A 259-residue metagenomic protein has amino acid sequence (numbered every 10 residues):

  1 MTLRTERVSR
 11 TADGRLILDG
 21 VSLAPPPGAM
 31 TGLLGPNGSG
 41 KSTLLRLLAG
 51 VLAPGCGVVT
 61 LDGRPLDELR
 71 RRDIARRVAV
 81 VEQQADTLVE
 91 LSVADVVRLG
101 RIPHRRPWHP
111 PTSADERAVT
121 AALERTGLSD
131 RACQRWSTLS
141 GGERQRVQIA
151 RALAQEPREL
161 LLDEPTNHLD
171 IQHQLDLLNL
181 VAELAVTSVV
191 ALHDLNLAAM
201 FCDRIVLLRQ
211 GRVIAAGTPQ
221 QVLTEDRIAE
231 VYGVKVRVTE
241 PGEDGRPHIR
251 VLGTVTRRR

Functional and structural regions predicted by a protein language model:
L34-P36: The feature captures the beta-strand-to-loop junction immediately N-terminal to the Walker
A49: Helix-to-loop junction immediately C-terminal to a conserved catalytic motif
G57-P65, I74: Conserved ABC transporter NBD signature motif
A154-R158: A short, proline-enriched helix->beta-strand linker immediately N-terminal to the Walker B motif in ABC-type P-loop
L160-E164, L169: Catalytic Walker B motif of ABC-type/P-loop ATPase nucleotide-binding domains
E225, A229-R259: ABC ATPase nucleotide-binding domains
